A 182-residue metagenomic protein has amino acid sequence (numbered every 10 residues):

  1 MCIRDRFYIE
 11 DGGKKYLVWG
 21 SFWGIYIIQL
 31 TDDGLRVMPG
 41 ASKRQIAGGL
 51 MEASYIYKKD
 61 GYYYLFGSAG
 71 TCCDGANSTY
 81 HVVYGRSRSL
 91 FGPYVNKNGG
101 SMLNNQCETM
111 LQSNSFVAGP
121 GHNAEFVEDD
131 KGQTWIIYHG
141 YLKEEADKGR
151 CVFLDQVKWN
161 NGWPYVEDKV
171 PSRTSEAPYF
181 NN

Functional and structural regions predicted by a protein language model:
M1-N182: Carbohydrate-active catalytic/glycan-binding domains of CAZyme proteins, especially the secreted or lumenal ectodomains
